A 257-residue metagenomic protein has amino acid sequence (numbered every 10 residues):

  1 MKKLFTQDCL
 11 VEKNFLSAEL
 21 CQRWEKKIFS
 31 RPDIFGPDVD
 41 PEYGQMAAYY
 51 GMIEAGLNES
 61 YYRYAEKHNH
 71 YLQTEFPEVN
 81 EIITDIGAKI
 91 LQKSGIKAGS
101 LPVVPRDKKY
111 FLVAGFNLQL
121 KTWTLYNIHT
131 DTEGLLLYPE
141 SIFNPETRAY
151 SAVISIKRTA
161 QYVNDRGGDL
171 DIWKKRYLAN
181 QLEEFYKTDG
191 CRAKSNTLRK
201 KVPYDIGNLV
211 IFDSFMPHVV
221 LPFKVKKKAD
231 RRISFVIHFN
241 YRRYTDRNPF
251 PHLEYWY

Functional and structural regions predicted by a protein language model:
M1-E81, D85, K89: N-terminal auxiliary "cap/dimerization" subdomain that precedes the catalytic jelly-roll/cupin core of mononuclear
Q7-C9, T147-A149, D230-R232: A general secondary-structure signal for short beta-strands and their flanking turns/coil in non-transmembrane regions
V11-K13, S155, N208-D213: Short, well-ordered beta-strand micro-motif
W24, I128, L221-F223: A short acidic (Asp/Glu
G56-T122, L136-P145: Signature of the catalytic double-stranded beta-helix
A114-F116, A152-I154, F235-F239: A structural signal for short, well-ordered beta-strand segments
T122-P203: Catalytic core of non-heme Fe(II) oxygenases with the double-stranded beta-helix
I172-Y257: Catalytic core of Fe(II)/2-oxoglutarate
